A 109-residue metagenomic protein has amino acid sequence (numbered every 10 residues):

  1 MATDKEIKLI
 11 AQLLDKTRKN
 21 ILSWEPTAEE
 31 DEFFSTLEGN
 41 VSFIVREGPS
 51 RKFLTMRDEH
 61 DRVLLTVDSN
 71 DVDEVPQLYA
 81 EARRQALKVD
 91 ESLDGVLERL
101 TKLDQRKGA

Functional and structural regions predicted by a protein language model:
M1-E38, L65-K88, S92, V96-A109: Negatively charged, low-complexity tracts enriched in Asp/Glu with abundant Ser/Thr
G39-I44: Short acidic/polar mixed-charge low-complexity motifs
V45-P49: Short beta-strand micro-motifs enriched in acidic
R51-T55: Structural motif
H60-V63: Residue-level signal for glycine
